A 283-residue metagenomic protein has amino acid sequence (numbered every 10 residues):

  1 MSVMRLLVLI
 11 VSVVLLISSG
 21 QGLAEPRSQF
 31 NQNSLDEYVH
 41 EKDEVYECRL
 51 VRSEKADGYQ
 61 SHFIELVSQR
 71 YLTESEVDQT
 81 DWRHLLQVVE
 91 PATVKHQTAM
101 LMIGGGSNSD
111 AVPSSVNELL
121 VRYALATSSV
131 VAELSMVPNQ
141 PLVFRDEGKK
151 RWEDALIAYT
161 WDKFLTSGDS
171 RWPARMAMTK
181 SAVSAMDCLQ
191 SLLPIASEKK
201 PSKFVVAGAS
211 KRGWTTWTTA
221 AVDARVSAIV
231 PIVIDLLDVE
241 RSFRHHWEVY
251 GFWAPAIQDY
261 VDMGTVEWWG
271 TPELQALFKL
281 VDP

Functional and structural regions predicted by a protein language model:
L7-S18: Bacterial N-terminal signal peptides
V39-T93, L134, S170-M176: N-terminal cap/lid segment of alpha/beta-hydrolase-fold proteins
L85, H96-G106: Short beta-strand element of the alpha/beta-hydrolase
G105-D110, V121, S128-V183, L236-I257: Cap/lid segment of the alpha/beta-hydrolase catalytic domain
L165-S210, V226: Gly/Ser-rich "nucleophile elbow"/oxyanion-hole loop immediately N-terminal to the catalytic nucleophile in hydrolases
G208-T218: Glycine-rich nucleophile elbow surrounding the catalytic serine of serine-hydrolase chemistry
T218-E267: Hydrolase active-site cap/lid region
P272-P283: Serine-hydrolase catalytic core
